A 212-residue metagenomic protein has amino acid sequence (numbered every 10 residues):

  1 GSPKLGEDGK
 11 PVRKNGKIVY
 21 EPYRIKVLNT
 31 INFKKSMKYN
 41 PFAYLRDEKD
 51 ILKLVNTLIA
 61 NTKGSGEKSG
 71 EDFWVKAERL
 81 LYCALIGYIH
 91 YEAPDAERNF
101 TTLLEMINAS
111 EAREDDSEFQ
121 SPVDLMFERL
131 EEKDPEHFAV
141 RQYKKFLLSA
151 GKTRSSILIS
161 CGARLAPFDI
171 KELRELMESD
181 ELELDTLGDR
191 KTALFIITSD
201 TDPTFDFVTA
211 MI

Functional and structural regions predicted by a protein language model:
G1-I212: P-loop NTPase motor domains
